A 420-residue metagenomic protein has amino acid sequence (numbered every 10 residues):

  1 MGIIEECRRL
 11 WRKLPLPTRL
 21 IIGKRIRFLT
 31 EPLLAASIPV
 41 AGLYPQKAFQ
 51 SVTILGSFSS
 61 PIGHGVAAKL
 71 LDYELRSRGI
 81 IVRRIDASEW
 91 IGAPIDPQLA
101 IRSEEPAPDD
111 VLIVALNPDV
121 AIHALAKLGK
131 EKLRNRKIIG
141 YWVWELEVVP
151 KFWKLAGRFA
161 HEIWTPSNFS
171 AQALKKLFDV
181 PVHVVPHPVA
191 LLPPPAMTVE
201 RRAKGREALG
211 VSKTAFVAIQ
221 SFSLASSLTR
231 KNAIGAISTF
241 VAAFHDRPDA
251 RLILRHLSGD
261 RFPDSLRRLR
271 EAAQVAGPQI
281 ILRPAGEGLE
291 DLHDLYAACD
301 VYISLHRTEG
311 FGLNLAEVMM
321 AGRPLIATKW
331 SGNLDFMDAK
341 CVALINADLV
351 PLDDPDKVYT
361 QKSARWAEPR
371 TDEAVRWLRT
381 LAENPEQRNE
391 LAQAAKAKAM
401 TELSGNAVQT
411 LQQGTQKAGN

Functional and structural regions predicted by a protein language model:
G2-L116: N-terminal pre-catalytic "stem/leader" segment of glycosyltransferase-like enzymes
I38-P39, T53-L55, D86-A173, E290-D291: Extended catalytic core of nucleotide-activated donor transferases of GT-like folds
T53-G56, S212-K231, I237-V241: Conserved donor-binding/catalytic core segment of Leloir-type glycosyltransferases
P195-V211: A short helix/loop element that forms part of the nucleotide-sugar donor recognition site in Leloir-type
G259, S265-D294: Nucleotide-activated donor-binding/catalytic signature segment of Leloir-type glycosyltransferases, i.e., the conserved
R307: Aromatic "clamp/platform" in nucleotide-sugar-dependent glycosyltransferases that forms part of the donor/acceptor
P324-A327, C341-N346: Short hydrophobic beta-strand element within catalytic cores of glycosyltransferases and related nucleotide-activated
E373, T380, Q387-T401: A short, well-ordered alpha-helix in the C-terminal region of glycosyltransferases
